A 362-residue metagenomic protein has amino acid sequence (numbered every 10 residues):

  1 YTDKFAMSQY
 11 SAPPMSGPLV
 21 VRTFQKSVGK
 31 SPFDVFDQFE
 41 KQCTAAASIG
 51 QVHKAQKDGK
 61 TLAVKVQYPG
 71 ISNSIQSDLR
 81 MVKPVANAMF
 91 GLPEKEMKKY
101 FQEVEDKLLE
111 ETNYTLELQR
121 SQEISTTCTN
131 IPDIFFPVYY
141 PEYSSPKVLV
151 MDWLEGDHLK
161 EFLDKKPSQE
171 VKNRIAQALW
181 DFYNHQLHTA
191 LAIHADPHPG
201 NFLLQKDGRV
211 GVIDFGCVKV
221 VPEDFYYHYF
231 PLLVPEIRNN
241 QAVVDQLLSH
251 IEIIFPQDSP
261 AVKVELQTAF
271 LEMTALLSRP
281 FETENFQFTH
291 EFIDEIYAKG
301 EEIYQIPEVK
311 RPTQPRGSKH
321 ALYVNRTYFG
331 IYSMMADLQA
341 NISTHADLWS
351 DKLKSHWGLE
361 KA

Functional and structural regions predicted by a protein language model:
Y1-N184, L191, Q205-G211, F215-E223 (+2 more regions): Broad phosphate/nucleotide-binding scaffolds in NTP-utilizing and phosphate-metabolizing enzymes
T189-P199: Catalytic-loop of the protein kinase fold
G200-L204: Hydrophobic residue at the +6 position relative to the catalytic HRD Asp in the kinase catalytic loop
H228-P231: Short amphipathic alpha-helical recognition elements used for nucleic-acid or partner binding across transcription
E236-Q241: Conserved phosphoryl-transfer catalytic core
